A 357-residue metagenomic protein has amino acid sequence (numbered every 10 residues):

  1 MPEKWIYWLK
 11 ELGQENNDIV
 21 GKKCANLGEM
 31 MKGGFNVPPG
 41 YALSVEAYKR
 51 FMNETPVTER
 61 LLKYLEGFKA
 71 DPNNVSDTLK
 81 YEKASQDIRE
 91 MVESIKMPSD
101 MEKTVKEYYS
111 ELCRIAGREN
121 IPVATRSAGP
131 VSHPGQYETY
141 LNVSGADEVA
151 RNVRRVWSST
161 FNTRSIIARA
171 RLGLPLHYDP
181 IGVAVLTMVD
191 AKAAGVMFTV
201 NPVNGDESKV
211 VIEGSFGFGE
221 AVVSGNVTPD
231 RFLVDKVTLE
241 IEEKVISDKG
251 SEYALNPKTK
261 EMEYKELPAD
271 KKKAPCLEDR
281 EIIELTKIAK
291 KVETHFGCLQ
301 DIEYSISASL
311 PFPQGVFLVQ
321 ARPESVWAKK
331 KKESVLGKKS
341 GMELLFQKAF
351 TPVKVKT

Functional and structural regions predicted by a protein language model:
M1-I181, A193, K273, L277-R280 (+8 more regions): N-terminal beta-alpha lobe that positions the nucleotide/phosphoryl donor in ATP/NTP-coupled carboxylate activation
Y48, V143, K209, L233 (+2 more regions): Short, function-defining helix-loop hinge/capping sites that tune catalysis or transport
V131, A191, F218, E324-W327: Short loop/turn segments at secondary-structure transitions that flank enzyme active sites
Y140-T238: NTP-handling and nucleic-acid-processing catalytic cores
K209, G214-D301, I306-L310, K338-T357: Conserved catalytic alpha/beta cores of large enzymes that bind or transform nucleotide phosphates and polynucleotides
G214, V319-V326: Short beta->alpha transition motifs characteristic of CBS
E220-S224, W327-E333: Cytochrome P450 core scaffold surrounding the K-helix E-X-X-R motif and the conserved "meander" helix-loop region
